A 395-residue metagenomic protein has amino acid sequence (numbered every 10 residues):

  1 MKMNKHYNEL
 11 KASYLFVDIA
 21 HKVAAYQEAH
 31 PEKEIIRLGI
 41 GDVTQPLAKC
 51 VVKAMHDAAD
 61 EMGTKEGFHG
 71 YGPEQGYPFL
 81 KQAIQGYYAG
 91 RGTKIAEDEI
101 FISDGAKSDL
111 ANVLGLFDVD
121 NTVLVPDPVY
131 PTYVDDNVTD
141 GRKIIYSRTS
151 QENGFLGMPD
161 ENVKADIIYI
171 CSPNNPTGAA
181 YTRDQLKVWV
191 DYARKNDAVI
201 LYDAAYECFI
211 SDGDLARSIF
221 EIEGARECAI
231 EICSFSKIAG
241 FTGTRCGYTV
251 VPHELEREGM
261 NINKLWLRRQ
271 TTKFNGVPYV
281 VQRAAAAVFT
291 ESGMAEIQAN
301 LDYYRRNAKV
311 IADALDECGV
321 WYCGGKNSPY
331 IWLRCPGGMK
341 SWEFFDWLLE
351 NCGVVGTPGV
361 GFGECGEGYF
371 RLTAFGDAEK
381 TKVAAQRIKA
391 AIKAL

Functional and structural regions predicted by a protein language model:
K2-D104, N112, V288-E291, A394-L395: N-terminal small-domain helix-loop-helix segment of the aminotransferase-like
H30, D140, K195-N196, C318 (+2 more regions): Helix C-cap/helix->beta junction micro-motif
E66-A193, E207-I222: Conserved core of the PLP fold type I
G86, K94, L124, G338 (+2 more regions): PLP-dependent enzyme catalytic core of the Aspartate aminotransferase-like
V125, Y146, Y202, G356-P358: Hydrophobic residues in well-ordered beta-strands that form the structural core
I222-D302, K309, D313, K393: Conserved core segment of the aminotransferase class I/II
Q282, A286, L301-A312, Y322-C335 (+1 more regions): Conserved glycine-rich beta-strand-loop-beta hairpin in the small C-terminal domain of fold type I
